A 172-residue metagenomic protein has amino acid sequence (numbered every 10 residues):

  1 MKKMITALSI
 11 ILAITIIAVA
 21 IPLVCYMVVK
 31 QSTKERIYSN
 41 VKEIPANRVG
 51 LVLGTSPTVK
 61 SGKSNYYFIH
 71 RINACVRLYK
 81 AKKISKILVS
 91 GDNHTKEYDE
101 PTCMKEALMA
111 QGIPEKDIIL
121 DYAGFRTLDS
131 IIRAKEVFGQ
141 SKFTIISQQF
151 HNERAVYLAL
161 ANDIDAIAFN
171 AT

Functional and structural regions predicted by a protein language model:
K3-K42: N-terminal type II signal-anchor transmembrane helix that functions as the membrane-insertion/stop-transfer segment
Y26-T172: A structural signal for short, hydrophobic/glycine-enriched beta-strand patches
